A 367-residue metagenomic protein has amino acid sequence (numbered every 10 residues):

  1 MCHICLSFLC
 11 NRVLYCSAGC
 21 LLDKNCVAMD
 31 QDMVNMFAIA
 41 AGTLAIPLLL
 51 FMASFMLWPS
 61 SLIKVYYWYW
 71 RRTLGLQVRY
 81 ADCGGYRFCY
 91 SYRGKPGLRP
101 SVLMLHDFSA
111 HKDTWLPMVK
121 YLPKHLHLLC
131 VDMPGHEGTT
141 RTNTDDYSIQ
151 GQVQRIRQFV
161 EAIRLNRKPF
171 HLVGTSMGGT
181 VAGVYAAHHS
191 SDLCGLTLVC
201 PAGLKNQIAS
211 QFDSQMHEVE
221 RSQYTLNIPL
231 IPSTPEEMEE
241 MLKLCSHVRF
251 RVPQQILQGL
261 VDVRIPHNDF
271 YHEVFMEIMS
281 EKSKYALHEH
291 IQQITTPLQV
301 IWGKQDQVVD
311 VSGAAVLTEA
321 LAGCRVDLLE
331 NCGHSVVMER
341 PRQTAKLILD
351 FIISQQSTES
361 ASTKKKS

Functional and structural regions predicted by a protein language model:
C2, L14-Y15, G19-V102, K124-L126 (+2 more regions): Alpha/beta-hydrolase fold catalytic core
D32, S91, L129-V173, K346: Active-site loop/oxyanion-hole signature of alpha/beta-hydrolase fold enzymes
P59-S60, Q207-S214, I228-T295: Conserved alpha/beta-hydrolase catalytic His-Asp/Glu region
R93-G138: Conserved HGGG/HGGXW glycine-rich cap/lid loop of the alpha/beta-hydrolase fold
A187-H188, D192-S233: Flexible "cap/lid" loop of the alpha/beta hydrolase fold
I294, V300-W302: Short beta-strand/loop motif that positions the catalytic acidic residue of the alpha/beta-hydrolase fold
Q305-V309: Acidic catalytic loop of the alpha/beta-hydrolase fold
C324-S367: Catalytic active-site module of serine/aspartate enzymes centered on a nucleophile-bearing elbow/loop
